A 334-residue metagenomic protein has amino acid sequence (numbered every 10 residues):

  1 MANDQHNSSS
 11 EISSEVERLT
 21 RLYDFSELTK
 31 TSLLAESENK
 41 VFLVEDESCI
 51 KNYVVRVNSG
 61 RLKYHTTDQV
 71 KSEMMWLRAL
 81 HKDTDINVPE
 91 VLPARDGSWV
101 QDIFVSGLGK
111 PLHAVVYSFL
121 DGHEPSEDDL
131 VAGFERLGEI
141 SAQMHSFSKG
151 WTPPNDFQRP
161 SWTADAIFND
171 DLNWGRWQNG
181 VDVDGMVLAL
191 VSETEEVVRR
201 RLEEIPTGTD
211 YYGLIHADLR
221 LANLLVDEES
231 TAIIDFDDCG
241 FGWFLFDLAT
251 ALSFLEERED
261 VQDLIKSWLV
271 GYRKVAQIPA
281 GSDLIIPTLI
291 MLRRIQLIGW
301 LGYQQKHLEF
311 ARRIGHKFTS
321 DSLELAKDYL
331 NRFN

Functional and structural regions predicted by a protein language model:
M1-K30: Juxta-kinase regulatory segment immediately upstream of eukaryotic protein kinase catalytic domains
A2-D4, L297-N334: ATP/Mg2+ or Mg2+-diphosphate-binding catalytic cores that bind nucleotide phosphates or diphosphates via glycine-rich
Y23-E45: ATP-binding glycine-rich phosphate-binding loop
S37-V54, V91, R199-L245: Active-site acidic catalytic loop and adjacent metal/ATP-binding pocket of ATP-dependent phosphoryl transfer enzymes
D46-P153: ATP-binding pocket architecture of kinase catalytic cores
G60, G97, K110-E127, L172-G180 (+1 more regions): A glycine-centered beta->alpha junction motif in the catalytic cores of kinase/phosphotransferase enzymes
P125-M186, Y212: A cross-family kinase active-site recognition segment
F244-Q277, R293-E309: Active-site activation/catalytic loop segments of kinase-like enzymes and analogous catalytic loops in related
